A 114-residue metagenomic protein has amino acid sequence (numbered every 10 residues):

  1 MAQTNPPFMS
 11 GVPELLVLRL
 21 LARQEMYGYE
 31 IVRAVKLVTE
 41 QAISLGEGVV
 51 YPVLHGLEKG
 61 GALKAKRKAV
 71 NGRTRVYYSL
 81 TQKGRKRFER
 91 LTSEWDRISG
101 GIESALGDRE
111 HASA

Functional and structural regions predicted by a protein language model:
M1-Q3, Y78: A positively charged, amphipathic N-terminal helix/segment that binds anionic biomolecules
N5-V49: N-terminal helix-turn-helix DNA-binding core of bacterial DNA-binding proteins
Y51-H55: Short, hydrophobic-biased segments on the C-terminal half of alpha helices that form "recognition helices"
G61: Glycine-centered, phosphate/nucleic-acid-interacting loop/turn motifs that mediate DNA/RNA or nucleotide
A65: Short beta-strand "wing" residues that participate in macromolecule-binding interfaces
V70-T92: Basic, amphipathic "hinge/linker" alpha-helix immediately C-terminal to the N-terminal HTH DNA-binding motif
K86-A114: Amphipathic alpha-helical dimerization/coiled-coil segments that flank or bridge DNA-binding/regulatory modules
